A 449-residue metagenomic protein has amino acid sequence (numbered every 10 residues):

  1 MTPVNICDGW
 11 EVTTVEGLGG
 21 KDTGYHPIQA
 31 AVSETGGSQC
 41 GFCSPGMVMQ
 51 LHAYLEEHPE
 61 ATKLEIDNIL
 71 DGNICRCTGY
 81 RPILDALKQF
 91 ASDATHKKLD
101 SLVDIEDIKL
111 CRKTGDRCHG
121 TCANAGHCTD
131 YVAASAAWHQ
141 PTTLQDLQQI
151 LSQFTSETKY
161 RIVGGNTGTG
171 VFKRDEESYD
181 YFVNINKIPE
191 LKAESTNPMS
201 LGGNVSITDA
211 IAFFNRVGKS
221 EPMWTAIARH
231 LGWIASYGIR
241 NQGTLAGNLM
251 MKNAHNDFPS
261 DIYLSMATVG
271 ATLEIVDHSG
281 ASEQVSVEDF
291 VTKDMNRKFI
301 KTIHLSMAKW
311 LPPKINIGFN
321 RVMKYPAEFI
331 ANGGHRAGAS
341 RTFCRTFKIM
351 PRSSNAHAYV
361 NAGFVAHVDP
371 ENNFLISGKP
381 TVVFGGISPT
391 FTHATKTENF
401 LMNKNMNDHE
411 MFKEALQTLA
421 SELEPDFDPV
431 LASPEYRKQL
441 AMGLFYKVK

Functional and structural regions predicted by a protein language model:
M1, E11-T14, P27-S38, V48-K449: C-terminal structural segment of proteins
V4, T14-G19: Glycine/small-residue-rich loop that forms an oxyanion/phosphate-binding "nest" at active or ligand-binding sites
K21-Y25: Membrane-interfacial loop-to-helix junctions in multi-pass transporters
